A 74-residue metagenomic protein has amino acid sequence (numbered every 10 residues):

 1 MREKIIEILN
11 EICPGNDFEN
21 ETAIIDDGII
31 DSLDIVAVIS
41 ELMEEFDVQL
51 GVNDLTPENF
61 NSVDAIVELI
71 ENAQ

Functional and structural regions predicted by a protein language model:
M1-D17, E68-Q74: Thiotemplate assembly-line natural product biosynthesis machinery
N10-I29, V48-D54: Phosphopantetheine carrier-protein modules
A23, V38, A65: Residue-level recognition of oxygen-bearing side chains
D34: Two-component histidine kinase catalytic core, primarily the HATPase_c
Q49-A73: C-terminal structural segments of small proteins and small subunits
